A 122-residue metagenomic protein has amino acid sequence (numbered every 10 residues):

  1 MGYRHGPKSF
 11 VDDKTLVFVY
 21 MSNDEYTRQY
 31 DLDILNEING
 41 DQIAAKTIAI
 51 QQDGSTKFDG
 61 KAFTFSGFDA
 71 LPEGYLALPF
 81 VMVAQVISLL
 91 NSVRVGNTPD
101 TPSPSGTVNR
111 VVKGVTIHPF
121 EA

Functional and structural regions predicted by a protein language model:
M1-A122: A SIS-like phosphosugar-recognition module
